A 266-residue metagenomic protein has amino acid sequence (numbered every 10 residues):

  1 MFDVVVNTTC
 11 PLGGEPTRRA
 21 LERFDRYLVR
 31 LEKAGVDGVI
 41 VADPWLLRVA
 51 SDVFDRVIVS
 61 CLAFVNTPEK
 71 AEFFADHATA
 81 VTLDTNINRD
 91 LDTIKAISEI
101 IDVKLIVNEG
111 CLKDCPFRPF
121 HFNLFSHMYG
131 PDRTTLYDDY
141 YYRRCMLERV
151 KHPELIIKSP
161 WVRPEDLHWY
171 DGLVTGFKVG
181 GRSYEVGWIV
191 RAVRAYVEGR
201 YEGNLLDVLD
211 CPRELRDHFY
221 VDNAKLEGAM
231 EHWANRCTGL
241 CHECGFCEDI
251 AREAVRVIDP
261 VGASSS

Functional and structural regions predicted by a protein language model:
M1-K70, A78-S266: Active-site pocket-lining/capping segments in soluble small-molecule metabolic enzymes
F74: Aromatic pocket-lining residues of Rossmann-like dinucleotide-binding sites
